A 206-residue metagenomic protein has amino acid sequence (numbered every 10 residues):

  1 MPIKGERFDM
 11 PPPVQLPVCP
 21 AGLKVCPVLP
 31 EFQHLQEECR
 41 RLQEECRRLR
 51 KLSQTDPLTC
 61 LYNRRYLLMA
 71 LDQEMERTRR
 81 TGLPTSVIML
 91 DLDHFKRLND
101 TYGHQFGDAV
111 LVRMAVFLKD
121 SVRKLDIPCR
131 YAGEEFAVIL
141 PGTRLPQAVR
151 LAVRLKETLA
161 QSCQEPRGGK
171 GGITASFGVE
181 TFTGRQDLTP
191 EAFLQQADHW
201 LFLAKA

Functional and structural regions predicted by a protein language model:
C19-P57, R65-E76, D126-I127, I139: Signal-transducing coiled-coil linker helices
R50-M69, L90-G103, V112: Conserved nucleotide-binding and Mg2+-coordinating catalytic segments in signaling enzymes
L67, L71-D72, L111, A115-L118 (+2 more regions): Heptad-repeat coiled-coil signal-transmission/dimerization helices
A70-Y102, L118, C129: Active-site-proximal structural segments of metal-dependent nucleotidyl cyclase/transferase enzymes
F95, M114, P128-Y131, F136 (+1 more regions): Hydrophobic framework residues that shape the active-site pocket of cyclic nucleotide turnover catalytic cores
A115-V116, Q147-E165, D198: Alpha-helical scaffold within the catalytic cores of cyclic-nucleotide enzymes
R130, L159-A175, K205: Catalytic core regions of nucleotide second-messenger enzymes
V149, V153, F182-A206: Catalytic-core segments of nucleotide cyclases and related cyclic-nucleotide turnover enzymes
